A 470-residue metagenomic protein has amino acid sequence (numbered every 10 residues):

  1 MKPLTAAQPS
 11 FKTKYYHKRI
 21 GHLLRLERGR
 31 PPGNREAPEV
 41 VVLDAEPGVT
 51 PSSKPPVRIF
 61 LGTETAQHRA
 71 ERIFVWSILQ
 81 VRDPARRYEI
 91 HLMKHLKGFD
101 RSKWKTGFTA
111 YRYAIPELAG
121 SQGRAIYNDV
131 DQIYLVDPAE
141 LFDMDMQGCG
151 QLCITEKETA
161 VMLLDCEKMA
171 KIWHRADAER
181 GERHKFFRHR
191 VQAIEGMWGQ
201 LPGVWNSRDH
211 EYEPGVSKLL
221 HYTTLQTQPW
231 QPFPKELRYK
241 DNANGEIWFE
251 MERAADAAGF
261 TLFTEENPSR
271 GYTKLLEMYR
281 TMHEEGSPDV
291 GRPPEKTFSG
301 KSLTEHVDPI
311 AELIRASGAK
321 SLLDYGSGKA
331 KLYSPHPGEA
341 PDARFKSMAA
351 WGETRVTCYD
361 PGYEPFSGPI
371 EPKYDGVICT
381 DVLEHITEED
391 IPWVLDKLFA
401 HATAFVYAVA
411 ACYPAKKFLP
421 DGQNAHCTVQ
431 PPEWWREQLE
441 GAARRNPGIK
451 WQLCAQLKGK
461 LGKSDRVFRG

Functional and structural regions predicted by a protein language model:
K2-V57, T63-Q67, I73, E89-M93 (+2 more regions): A glycosyltransferase accessory/donor-loop signature
S77-A85: Short, acidic, metal-binding catalytic loop of nucleotide-sugar glycosyltransferases
R87-L118: Active-site-proximal specificity loops/subdomain of glycosyltransferases
Y111-E156, M162-A170: GT-A fold catalytic core of metal-dependent nucleotide-sugar glycosyltransferases, centered on the diacidic
V130-Q132, S327, P361, V382: Short acidic donor-binding/metal-coordinating loop in glycosyltransferase active sites
S269-Y374, P392-L395, H401, C412 (+1 more regions): Conserved N-terminal segment of class I S-adenosyl-L-methionine
I378: A conserved beta-strand element that flanks and buttresses the S-adenosyl-L-methionine
A408-A410: Acidic carboxylate diad motif detector
